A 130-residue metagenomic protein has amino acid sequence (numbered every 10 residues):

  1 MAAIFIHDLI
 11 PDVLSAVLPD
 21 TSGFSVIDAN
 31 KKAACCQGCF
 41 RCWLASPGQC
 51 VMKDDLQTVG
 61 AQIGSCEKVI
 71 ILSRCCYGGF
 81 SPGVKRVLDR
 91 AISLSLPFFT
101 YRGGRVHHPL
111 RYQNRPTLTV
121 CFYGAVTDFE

Functional and structural regions predicted by a protein language model:
M1-V69, S73-L96: N-terminal beta1-alpha1-beta2 submodule of the flavodoxin-like/Rossmannoid cofactor-binding fold
F98-E130: Short, glycine-/small-residue-rich phosphate/pyrophosphate-handling segment
